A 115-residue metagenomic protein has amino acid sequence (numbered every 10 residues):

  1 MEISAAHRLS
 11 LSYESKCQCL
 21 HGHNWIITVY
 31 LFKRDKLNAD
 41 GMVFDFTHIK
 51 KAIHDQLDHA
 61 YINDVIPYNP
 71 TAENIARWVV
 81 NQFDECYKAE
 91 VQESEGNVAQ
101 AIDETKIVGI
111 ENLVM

Functional and structural regions predicted by a protein language model:
M1-M115: Charge-rich, low-complexity N-terminal segments
